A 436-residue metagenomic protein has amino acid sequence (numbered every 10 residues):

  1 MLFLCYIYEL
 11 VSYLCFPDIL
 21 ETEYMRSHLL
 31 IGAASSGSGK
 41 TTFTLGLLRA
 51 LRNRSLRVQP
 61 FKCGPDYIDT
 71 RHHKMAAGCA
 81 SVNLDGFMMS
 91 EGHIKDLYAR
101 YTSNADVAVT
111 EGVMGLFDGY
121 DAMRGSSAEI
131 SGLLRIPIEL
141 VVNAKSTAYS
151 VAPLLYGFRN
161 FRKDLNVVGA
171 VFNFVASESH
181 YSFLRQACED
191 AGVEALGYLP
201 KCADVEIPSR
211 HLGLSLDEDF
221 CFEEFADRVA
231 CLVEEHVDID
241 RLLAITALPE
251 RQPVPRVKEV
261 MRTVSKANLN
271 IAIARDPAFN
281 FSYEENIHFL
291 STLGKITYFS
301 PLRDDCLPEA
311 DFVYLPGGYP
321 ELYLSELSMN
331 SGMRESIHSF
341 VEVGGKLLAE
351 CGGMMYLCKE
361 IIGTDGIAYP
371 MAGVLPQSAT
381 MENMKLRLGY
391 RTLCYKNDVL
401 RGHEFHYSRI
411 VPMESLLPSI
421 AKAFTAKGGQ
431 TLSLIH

Functional and structural regions predicted by a protein language model:
E9-Y24: Short, Lys/Arg-enriched N-terminal segments with co-localized hydrophobic residues within the first ~10-30 amino acids
E23-L134, V142-V168, E178-S182: ATP-dependent carboxylate-amine ligase catalytic core
H28, L56-Q59, N268-N270, K295 (+1 more regions): Residues that mark the start of a beta-strand
Y149-T263: Internal gly/pro-rich beta-alpha loop/helix module that stabilizes soluble enzyme cofactors or their anionic handles
L269-M329, E335, S339-F340: Phosphate-binding active sites in nucleotide-utilizing proteins
P320-C394: Cysteine-nucleophile active-site neighborhood
L348, Y369-M371, M384-A426: C-terminal hydrophobic structural anchor segments that stabilize assembly/packing rather than catalytic chemistry
I435-H436: Conserved small/polar residues in nucleotide/adenosyl-binding loops
